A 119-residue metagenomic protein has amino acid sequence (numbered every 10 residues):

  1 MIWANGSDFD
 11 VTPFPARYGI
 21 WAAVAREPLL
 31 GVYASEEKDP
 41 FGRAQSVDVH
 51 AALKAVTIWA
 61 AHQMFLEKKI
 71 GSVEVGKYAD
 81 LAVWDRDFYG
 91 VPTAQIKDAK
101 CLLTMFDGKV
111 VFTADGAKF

Functional and structural regions predicted by a protein language model:
M1-A94, D98-D107: His/Asp/Glu-enriched, well-ordered alpha-helical/loop segment that forms or immediately abuts the divalent-metal
G116-A117: Residue-level structural signal for beta-strand termini and adjacent loop
